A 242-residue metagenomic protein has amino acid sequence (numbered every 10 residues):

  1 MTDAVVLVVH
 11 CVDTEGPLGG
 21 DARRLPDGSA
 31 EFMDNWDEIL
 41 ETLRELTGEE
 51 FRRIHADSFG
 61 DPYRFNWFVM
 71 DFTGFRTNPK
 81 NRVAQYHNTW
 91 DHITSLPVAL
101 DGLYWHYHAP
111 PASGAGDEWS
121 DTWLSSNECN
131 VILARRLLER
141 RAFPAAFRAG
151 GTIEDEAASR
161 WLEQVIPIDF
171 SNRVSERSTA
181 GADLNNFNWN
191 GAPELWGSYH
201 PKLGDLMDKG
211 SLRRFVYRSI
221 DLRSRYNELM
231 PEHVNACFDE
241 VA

Functional and structural regions predicted by a protein language model:
M1-S95: Active-site beta->alpha N-cap acidic-glycine motif
A4-L7, G60-N66, V98-G102, E139-A145 (+2 more regions): Loop/turn elements at helix/coil->beta-strand transitions in domains of secreted/extracellular proteins
A22, A115-D117, A157: Hydrophobic alpha-helical membrane-insertion segments
E38, I132-L133, V174-R177: Short, surface-exposed, polar/charged, turn-prone segments marking secondary-structure boundaries
T42, L46, E50, E128 (+2 more regions): Amphipathic alpha-helical segments that form well-ordered structural scaffolds and often line/cohere around active
N66-I153: Metal-dependent polysaccharide deacetylase catalytic core of the NodB/CE4 family, i.e., the active-site-bearing domain
N81, A149-A242: Active-site-adjacent pocket scaffolds in enzyme catalytic domains
